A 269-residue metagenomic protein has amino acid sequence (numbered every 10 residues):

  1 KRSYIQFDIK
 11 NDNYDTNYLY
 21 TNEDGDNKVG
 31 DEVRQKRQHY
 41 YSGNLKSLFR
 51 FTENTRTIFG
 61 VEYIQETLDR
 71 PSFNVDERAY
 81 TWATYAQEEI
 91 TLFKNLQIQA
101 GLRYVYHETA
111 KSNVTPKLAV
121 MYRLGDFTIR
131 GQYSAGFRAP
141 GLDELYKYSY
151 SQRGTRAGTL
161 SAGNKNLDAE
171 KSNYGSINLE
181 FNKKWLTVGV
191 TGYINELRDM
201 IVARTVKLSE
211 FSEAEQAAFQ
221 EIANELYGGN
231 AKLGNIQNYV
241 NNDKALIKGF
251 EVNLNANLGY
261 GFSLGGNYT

Functional and structural regions predicted by a protein language model:
K1-A110, P116, R123, G189 (+1 more regions): Face-selective signature of the C-terminal outer-membrane beta-barrel domain
R2, N11, Q38, Y122-D126 (+3 more regions): A generic beta-sheet turn/junction motif
Q35-K36, N166-A169, N242-D243: Short Gly/Pro-enriched turn/cap motifs at secondary-structure boundaries
H39-L45, Y80-A86, V114-L118, G163-K165 (+3 more regions): Hydrophobic, lipid-facing positions within transmembrane beta-strands of outer-membrane proteins
E53, L92-N95, G125-D126, N173 (+3 more regions): Short coil turns and loop connectors of transmembrane beta-barrels in diderm outer membranes and organellar homologs
S72-V75, E108-N113, Y122-G175, I194-K232 (+1 more regions): Surface-exposed extracellular loop regions of Gram-negative outer-membrane beta-barrel proteins, predominantly
T91-N95, Y193-E196, I222-T269: Gram-negative outer-membrane beta-barrel transporters
